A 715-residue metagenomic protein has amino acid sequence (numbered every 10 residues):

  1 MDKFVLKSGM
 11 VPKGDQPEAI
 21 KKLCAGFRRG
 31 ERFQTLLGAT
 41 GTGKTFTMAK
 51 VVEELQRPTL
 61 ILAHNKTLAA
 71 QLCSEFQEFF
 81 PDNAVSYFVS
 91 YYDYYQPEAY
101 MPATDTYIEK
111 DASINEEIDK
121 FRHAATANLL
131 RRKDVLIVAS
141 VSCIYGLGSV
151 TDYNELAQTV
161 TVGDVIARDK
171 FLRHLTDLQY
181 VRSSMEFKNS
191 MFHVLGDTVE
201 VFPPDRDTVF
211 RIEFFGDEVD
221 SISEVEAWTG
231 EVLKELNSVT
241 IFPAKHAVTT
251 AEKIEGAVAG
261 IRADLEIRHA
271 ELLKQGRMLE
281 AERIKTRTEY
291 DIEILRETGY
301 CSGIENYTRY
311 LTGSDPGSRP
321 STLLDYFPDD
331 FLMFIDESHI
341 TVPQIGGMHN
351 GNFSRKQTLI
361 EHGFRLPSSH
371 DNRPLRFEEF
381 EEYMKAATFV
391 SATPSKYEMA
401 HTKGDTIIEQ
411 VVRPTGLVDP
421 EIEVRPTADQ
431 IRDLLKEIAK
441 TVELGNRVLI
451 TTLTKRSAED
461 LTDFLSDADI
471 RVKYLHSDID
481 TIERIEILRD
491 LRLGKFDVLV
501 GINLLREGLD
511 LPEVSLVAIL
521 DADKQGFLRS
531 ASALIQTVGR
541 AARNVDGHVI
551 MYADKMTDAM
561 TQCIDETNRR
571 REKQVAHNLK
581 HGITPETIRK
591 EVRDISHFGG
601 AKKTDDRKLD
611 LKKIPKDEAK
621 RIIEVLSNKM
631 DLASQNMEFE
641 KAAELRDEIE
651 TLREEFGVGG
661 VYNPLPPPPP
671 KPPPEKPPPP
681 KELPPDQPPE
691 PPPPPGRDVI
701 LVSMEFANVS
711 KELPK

Functional and structural regions predicted by a protein language model:
M1-L37: Conserved pre-motif I regulatory segment
R29-T35, R57-P58, D134, N446-R447: Pre-Walker A (Motif I) flank of P-loop NTPase domains
R29-V51: Walker A/P-loop
P58-A70, R277-E280, T441-D463: Conserved strand-helix element at the start of the C-terminal RecA-like helicase core
P81-S90, G303, R447-L449, L461-E483: Conserved RecA-like helicase motor-core motifs
F88-D433, E437-E443, T462, S466 (+3 more regions): N-terminal cationic and glycine-rich segments that engage phosphates or anionic surfaces
I479-G501: Conserved helicase ATPase core of P-loop NTP-dependent helicases/translocases
P667-R697: A sequence-level signature for low-complexity, intrinsically disordered linkers and tails enriched in proline
